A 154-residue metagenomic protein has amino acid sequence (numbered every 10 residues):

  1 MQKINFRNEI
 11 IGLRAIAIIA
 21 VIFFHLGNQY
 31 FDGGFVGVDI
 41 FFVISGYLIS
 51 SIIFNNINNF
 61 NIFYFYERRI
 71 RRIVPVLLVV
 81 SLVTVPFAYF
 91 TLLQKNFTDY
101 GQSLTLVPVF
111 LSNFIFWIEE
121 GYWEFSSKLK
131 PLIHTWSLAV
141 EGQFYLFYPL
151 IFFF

Functional and structural regions predicted by a protein language model:
M1-F154: Membrane-interface helix/loop caps of multi-pass membrane proteins
